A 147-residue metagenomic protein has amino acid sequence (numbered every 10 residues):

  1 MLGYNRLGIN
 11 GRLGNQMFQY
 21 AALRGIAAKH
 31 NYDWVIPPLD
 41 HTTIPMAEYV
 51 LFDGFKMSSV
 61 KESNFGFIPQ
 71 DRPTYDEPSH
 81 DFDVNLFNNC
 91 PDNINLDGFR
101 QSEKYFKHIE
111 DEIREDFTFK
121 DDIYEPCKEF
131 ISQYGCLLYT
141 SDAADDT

Functional and structural regions predicted by a protein language model:
L2-Y4: N-terminal regions that are enriched for targeting/export leaders and immediately downstream pro/stem segments
R6-I9, N93: Short, flexible coil/turn micro-motifs enriched in small/turn-prone residues
G8-F18: A short, glycine/small-residue-rich beta-strand->loop->alpha-helix junction that serves as a flexible
Q19-A27: Histidine-anchored nucleotide/phosphate-binding helix
A27-A28, L138: N-terminal cationic-hydrophobic initiation segments that often serve targeting/anchoring roles
Y32-Y105: Glycine-rich cofactor/substrate-binding loops
F106-L138: Mid-sequence helix-capping/hinge segment at a functional interface
Y139-T147: Single conserved hydrophobic/aromatic residue that forms the stacking wall/gate of nucleotide- or nucleobase-binding
